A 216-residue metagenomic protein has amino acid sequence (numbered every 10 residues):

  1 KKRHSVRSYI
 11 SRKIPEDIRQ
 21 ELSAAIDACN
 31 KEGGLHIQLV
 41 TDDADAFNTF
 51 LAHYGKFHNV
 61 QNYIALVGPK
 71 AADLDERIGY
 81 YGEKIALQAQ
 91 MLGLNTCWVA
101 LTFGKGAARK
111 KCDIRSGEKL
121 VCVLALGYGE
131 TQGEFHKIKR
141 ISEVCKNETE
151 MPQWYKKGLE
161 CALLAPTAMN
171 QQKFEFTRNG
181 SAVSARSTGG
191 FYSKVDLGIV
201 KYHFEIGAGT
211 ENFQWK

Functional and structural regions predicted by a protein language model:
K1-K216: Acidic, surface-exposed loops and disordered segments
